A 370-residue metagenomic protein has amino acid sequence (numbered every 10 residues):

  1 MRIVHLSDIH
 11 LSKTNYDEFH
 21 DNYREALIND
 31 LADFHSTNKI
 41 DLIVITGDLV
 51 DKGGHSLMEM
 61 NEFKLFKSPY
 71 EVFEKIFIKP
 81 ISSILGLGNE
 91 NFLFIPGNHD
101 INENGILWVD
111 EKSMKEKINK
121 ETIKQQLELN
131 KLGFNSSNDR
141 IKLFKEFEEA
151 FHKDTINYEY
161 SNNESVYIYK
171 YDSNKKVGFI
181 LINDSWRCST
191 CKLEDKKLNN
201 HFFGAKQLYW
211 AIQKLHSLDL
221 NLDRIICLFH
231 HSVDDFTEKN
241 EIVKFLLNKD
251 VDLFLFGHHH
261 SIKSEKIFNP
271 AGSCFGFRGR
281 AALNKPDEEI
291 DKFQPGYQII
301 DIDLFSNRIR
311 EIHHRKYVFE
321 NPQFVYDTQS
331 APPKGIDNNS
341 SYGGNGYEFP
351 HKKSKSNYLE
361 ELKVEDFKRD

Functional and structural regions predicted by a protein language model:
M1-K13, K176-T190, I226-F229, F275-A281: Active-site-proximal beta-strand elements of phosphoester/diester hydrolases
M1-V72, F77-E90, N102, W210-Q213: N-terminal active-site segment of His-dependent metallophosphoesterases
H10-N15, V50-G54, F94-I106, S189-T190 (+3 more regions): Active-site environment of divalent metal-dependent phosphoester hydrolases
F19-F34, F151-Y169, K197-S217: A Trp-anchored, charged/polar loop motif used as the substrate-binding/catalytic surface of acyl/ester-handling
F63, W186-F254, H259, S264: Active-site-proximal segments of metal-dependent phosphoesterases and phosphodiesterases across multiple
S68-F202: Extended active-site neighborhood of metal-dependent phosphoesterases/phosphodiesterases
V233-R308, D327-T328: Conserved beta-sheet core of the metallophosphoesterase superfamily
I302-D370: A short C-terminal boundary segment appended to hydrolase-like catalytic domains
